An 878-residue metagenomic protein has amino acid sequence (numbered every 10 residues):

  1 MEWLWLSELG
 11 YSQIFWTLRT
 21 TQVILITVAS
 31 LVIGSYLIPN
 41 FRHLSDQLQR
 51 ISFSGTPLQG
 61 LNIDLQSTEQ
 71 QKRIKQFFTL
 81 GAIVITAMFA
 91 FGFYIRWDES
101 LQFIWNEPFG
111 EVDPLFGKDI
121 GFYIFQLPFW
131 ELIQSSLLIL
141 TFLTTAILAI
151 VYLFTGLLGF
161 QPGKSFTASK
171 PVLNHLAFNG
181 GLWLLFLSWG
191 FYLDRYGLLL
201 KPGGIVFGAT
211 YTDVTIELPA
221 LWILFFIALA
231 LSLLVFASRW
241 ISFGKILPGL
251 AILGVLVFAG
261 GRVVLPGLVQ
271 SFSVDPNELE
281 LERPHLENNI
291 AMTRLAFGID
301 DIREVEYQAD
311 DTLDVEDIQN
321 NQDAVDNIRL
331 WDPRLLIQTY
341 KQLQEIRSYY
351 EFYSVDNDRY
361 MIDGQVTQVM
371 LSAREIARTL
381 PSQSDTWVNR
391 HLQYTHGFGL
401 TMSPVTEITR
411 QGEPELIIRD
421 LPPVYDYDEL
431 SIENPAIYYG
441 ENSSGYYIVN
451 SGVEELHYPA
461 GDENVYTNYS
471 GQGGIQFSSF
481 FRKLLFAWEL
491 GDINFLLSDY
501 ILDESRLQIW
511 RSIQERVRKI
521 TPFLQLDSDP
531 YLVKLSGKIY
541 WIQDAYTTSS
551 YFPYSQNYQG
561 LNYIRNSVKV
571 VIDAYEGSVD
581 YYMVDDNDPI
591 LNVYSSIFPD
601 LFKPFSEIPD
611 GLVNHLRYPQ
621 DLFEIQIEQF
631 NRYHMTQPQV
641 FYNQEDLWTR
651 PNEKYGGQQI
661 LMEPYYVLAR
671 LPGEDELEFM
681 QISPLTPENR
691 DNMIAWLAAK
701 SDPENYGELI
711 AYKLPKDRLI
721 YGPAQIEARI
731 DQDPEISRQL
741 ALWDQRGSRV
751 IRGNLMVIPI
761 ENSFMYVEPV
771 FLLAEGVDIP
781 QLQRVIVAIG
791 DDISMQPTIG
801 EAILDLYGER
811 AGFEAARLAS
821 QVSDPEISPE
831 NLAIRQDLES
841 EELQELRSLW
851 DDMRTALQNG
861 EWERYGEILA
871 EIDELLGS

Functional and structural regions predicted by a protein language model:
M1-L875: Soluble extracytoplasmic regions of secretory-pathway and membrane proteins
